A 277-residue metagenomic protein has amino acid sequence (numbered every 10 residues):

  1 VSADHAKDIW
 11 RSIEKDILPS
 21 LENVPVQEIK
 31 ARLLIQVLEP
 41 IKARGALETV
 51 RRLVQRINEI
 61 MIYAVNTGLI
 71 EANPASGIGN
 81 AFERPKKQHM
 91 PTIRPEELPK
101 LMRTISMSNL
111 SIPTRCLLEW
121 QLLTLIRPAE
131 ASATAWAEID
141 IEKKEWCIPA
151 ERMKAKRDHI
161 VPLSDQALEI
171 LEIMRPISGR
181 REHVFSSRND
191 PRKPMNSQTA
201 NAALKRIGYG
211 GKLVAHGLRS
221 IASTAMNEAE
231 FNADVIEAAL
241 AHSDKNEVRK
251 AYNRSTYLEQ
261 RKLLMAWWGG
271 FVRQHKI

Functional and structural regions predicted by a protein language model:
V1-R44, I60-Y63, A81: Basic/aromatic-enriched alpha-helical hairpins
S2-H5, I9, K30, T49-R56 (+10 more regions): Hydrophobic (often cysteine-bearing) scaffold residues that line and stabilize catalytic clefts of nucleotide/cofactor
D8, Q36, R52, E59 (+4 more regions): DNA-binding alpha-helical recognition surfaces that contact promoter or target DNA
Q27, E83-Q88, P149, L168-K205 (+3 more regions): Major-groove DNA-contacting interfaces characterized by cationic-aromatic clusters
I41-R56, N66-T134, E142, M153-R157 (+3 more regions): Basic, Lys/Arg- and aromatic-enriched nucleic-acid-binding interface segment
R84-K86, T92, C147-K156, L168 (+2 more regions): Catalytic-site neighborhood detector that most strongly recognizes the C-terminal catalytic loop/helix of tyrosine
P99, R103-R115, T124, V161 (+4 more regions): Short, basic (Lys/Arg/His-rich) helix/loop patches that form interaction surfaces in the mid-to-C-terminal regions
